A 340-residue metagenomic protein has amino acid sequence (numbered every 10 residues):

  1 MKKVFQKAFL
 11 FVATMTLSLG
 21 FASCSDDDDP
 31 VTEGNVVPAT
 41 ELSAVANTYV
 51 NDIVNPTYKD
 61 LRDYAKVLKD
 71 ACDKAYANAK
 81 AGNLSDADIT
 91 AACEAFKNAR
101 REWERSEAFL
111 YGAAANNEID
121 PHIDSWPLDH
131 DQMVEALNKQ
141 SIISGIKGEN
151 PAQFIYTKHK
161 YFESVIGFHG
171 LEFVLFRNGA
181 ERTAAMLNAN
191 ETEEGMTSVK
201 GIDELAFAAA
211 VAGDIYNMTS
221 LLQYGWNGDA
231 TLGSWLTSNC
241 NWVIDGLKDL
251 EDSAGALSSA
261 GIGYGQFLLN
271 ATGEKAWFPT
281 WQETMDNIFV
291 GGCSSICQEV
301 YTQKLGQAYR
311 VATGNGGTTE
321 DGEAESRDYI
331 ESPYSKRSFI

Functional and structural regions predicted by a protein language model:
M1-F11: Bacterial N-terminal signal peptides that target proteins for export
L19-S23: C-terminal motif of bacterial Sec signal peptides marking the signal peptidase cleavage site
S25-D28: Bacterial signal peptide processing site
V31-I340: Mature extracytoplasmic or organellar-lumen-exposed domains after removal of signal/transit peptides
